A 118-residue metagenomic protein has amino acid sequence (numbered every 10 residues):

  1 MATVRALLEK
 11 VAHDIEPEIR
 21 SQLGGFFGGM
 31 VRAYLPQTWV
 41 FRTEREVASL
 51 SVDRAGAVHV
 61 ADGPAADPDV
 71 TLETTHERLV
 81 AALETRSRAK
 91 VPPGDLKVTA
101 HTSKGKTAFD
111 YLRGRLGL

Functional and structural regions predicted by a protein language model:
M1-L118: Feature captures hydrophobic
